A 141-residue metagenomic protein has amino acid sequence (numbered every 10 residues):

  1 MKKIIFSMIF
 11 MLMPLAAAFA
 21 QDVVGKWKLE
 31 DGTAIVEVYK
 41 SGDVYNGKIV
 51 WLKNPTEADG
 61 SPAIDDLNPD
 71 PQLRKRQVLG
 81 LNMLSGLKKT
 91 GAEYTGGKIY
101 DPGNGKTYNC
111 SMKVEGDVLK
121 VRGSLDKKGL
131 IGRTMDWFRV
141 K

Functional and structural regions predicted by a protein language model:
M1-I4: Positively charged n-region of N-terminal signal peptides that target proteins for export
F6-I9: Sec-dependent N-terminal signal peptides
M13-A20: Sec/Tat signal peptide C-region and signal peptidase I cleavage site
V24, E30-G32, Y39-Y100, T107-Y108 (+1 more regions): Central antiparallel beta-sheet cores of small beta-barrel/beta-sandwich binding domains
K28-L29, G129: Structural recognition of beta-strand segments within beta-rich domains
N109-V114: Portal/gating segments that form or line small-molecule/metal binding sites
V118, D126-K141: Edge beta-strand at a domain terminus
R122: Ligand-binding face of N-terminal immunoglobulin V-set domains in extracellular IgSF glycoproteins
